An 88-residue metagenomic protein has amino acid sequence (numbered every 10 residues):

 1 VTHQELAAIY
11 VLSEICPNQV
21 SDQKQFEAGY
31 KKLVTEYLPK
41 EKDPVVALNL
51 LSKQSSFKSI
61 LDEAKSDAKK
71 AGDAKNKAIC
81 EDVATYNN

Functional and structural regions predicted by a protein language model:
V1-Q25: Immediate post-signal-peptide N-terminus of mature secreted/exported proteins
K24-N88: Compact alpha-helical subdomains of small soluble proteins
